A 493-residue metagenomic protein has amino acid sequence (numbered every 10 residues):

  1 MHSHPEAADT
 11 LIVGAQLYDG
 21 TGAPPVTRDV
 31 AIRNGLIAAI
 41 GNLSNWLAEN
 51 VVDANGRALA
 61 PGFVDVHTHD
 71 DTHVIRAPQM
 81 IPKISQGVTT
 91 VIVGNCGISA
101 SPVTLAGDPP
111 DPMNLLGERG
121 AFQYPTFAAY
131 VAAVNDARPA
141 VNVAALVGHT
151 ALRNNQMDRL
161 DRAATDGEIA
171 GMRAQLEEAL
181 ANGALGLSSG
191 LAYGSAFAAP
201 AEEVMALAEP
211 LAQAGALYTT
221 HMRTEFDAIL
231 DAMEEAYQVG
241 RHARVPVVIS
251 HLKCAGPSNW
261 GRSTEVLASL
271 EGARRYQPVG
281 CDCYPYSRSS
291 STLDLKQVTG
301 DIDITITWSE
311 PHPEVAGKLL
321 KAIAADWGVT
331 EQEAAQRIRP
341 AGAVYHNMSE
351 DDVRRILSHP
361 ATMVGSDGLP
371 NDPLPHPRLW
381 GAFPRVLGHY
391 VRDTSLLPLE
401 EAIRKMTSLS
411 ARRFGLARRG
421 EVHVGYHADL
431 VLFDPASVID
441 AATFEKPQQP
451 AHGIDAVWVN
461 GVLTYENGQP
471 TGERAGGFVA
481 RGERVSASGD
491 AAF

Functional and structural regions predicted by a protein language model:
M1-R28, R33-N34, I84, V298-F493: Active-site microenvironment of metallo-dependent hydrolases
A8-V13, N45-G94, E483, S488-F493: Replace "His-x-His-based motif
R76-L185: Divalent-metal coordination cores built from histidine and acidic residues
C96-I98, A192, M222-T224, L252 (+2 more regions): Short, ordered loop/turn segments at secondary-structure junctions
S101-G107, N154-L160, A201, L230-E234 (+6 more regions): Short acidic, glycine/serine/threonine-rich loops at helix termini
A163-S189, S195-I338, V344-M363: Histidine/acidic residue-rich metal-binding segments in metalloenzymes
